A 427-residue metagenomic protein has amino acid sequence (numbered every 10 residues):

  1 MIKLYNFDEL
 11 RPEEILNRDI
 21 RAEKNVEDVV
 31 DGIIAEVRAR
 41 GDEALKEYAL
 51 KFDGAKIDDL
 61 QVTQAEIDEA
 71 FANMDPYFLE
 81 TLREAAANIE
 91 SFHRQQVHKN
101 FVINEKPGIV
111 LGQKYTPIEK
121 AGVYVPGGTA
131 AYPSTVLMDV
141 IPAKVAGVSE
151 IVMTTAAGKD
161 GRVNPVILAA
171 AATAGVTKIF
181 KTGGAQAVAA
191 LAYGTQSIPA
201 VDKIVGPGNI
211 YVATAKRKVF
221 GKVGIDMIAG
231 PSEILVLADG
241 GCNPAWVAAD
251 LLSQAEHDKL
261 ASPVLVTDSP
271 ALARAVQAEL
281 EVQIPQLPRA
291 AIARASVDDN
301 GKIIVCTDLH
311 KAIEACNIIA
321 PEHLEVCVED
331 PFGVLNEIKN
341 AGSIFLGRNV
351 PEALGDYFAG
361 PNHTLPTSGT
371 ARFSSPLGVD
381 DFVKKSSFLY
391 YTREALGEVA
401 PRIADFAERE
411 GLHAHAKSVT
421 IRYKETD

Functional and structural regions predicted by a protein language model:
M1-E119: N-terminal Rossmann-like NAD(P)+-binding subdomain of aldehyde/semialdehyde dehydrogenases
I2-F7, K178-G183, I303-D308: Short acidic-hydrophobic, aromatic-tinged amphipathic segments that line or gate anion-handling sites
I103-A169: Conserved small-residue-rich beta-alpha loop and adjacent elements that most often cradle the phosphate/pyrophosphate
S149-K159, P263-S269, V276, G347: Short internal beta-strands
G175-W246, D250-S253, H257-S262: Conserved NAD(P)+-binding/catalytic subdomain of aldehyde/semialdehyde dehydrogenases
M227-D299, I303: A conserved active-site cap/scaffold subdomain adjacent to cofactor or substrate pockets
I318-D427: C-terminal core of ALDH-fold dehydrogenases
